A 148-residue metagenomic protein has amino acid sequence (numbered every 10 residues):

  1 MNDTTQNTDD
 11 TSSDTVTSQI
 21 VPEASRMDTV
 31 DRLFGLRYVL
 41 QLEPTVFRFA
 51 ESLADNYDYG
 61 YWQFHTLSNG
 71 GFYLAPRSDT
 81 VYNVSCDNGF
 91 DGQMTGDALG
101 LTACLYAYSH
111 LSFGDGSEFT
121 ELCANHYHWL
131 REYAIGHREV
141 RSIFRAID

Functional and structural regions predicted by a protein language model:
M1-T4, V39: Short linear motifs embedded in intrinsically disordered, proline/glycine-rich low-complexity segments
D3-M27, S112-D148: Low-complexity intrinsically disordered segments
N7, L33, S68-N69, A134: Intrinsically disordered, low-complexity segments enriched in small/polar residues
D14-N56: Negatively charged, low-complexity tracts enriched in Asp/Glu with abundant Ser/Thr
R26, D58-Y61, A98-L101: Short runs of predominantly hydrophobic/aromatic residues within well-ordered alpha helices that form helix-helix
Y38-V81: Amphipathic, interaction-prone secondary-structure segments
V84-C123: Compact, glycine/acidic-enriched structural inserts
